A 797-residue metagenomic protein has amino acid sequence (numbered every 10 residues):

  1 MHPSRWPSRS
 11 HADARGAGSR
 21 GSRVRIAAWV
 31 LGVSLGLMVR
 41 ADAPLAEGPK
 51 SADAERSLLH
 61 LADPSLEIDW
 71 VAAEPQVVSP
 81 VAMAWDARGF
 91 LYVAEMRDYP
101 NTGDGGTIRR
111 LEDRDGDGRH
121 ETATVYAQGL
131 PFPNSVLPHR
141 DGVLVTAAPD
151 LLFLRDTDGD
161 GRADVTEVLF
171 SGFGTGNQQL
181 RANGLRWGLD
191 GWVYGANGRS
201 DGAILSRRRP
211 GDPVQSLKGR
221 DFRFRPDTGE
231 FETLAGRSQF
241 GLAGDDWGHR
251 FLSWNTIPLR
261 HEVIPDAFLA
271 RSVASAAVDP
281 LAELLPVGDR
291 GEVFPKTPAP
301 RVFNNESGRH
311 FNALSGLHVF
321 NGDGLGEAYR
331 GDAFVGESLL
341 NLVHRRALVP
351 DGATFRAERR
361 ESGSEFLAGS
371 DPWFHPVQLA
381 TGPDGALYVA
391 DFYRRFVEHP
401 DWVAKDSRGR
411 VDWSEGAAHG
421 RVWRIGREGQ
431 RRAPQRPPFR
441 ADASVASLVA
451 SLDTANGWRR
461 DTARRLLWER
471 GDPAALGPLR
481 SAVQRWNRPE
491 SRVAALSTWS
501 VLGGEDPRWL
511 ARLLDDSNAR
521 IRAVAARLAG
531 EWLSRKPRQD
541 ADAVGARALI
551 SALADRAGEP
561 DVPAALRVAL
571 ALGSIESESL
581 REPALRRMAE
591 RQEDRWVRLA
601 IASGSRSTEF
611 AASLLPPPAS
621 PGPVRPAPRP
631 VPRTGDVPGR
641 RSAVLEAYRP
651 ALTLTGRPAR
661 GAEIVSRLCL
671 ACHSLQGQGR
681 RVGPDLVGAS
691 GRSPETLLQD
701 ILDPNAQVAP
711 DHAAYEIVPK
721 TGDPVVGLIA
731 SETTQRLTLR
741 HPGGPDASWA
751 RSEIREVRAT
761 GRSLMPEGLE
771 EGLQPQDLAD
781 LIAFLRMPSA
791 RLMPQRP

Functional and structural regions predicted by a protein language model:
M1-S22: N-terminal secretory signal peptides that target proteins for export/translocation
A27-M38: Bacterial N-terminal signal peptides
A41-L448, W458, L466-E469, V644 (+6 more regions): Beta-propeller domains with acidic blade repeats across secreted/periplasmic ectodomains and cytosolic WD/CNH propellers
V193, S315, A386, R421 (+10 more regions): C-type cytochrome heme c attachment motif
L205-S206, S364, W402-V411, V568-L570 (+4 more regions): Short beta-alpha connecting loops at secondary-structure transitions that line or flank enzyme active sites
P434-P438, R459-G471, E490-G504, W509-D515 (+6 more regions): Structural detector for internal amphipathic alpha-helices that build alpha-solenoid repeat scaffolds
A450-S451, P478-W486, W509-S517, A552-P560 (+2 more regions): Alpha-solenoid HEAT/Armadillo-like helical repeat scaffolds in large eukaryotic proteins
G635-I664, R680-P684, A689-P694, K720-G722 (+3 more regions): Electrostatic cytochrome c docking/interface patches
